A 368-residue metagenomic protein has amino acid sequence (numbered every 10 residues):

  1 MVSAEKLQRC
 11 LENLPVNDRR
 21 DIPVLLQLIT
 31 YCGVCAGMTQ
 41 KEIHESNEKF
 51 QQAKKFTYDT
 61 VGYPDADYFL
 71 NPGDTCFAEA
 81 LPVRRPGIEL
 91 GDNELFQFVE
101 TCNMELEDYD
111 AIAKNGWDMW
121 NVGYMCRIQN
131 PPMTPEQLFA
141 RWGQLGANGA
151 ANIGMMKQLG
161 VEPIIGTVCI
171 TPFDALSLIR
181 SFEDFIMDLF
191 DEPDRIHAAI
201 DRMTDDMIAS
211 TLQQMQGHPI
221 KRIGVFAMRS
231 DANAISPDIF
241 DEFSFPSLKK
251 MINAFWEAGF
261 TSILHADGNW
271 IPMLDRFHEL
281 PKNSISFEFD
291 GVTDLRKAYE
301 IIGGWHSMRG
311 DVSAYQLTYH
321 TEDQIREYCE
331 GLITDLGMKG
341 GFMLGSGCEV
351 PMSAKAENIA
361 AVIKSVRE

Functional and structural regions predicted by a protein language model:
M1-E368: Catalytic cores of TIM-barrel enzymes
